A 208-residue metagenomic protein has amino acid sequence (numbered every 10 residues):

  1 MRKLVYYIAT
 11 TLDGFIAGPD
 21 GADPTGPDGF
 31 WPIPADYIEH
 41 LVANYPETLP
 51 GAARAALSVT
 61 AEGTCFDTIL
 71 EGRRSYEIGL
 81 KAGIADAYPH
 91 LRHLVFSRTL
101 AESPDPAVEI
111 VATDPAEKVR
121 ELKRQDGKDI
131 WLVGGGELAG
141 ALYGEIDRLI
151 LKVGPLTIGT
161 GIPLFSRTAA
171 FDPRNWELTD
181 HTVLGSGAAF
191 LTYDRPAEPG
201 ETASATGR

Functional and structural regions predicted by a protein language model:
M1-R208: Enzymes that bind and transform nitrogen-containing heteroaromatic metabolites
